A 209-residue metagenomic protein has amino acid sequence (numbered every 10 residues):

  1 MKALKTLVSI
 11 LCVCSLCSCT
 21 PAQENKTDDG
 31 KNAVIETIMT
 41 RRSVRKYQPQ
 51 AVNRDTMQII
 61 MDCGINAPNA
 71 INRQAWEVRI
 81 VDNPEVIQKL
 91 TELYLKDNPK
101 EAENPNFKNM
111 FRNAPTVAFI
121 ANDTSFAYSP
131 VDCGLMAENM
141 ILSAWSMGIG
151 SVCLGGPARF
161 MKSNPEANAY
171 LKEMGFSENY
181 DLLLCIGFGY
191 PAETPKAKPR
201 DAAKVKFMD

Functional and structural regions predicted by a protein language model:
M1-V8: Bacterial N-terminal signal peptides that target proteins for export
T6, C14, S18-D209: Acidic, surface-exposed loops and disordered segments
